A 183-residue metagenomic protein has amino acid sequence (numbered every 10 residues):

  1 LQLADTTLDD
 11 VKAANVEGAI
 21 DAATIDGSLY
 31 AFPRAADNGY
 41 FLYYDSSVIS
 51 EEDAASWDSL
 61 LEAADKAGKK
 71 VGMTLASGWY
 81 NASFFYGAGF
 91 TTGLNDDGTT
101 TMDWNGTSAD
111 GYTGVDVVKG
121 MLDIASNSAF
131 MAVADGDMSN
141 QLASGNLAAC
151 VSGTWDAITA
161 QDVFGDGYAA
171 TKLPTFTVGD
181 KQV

Functional and structural regions predicted by a protein language model:
L1-Y40, T171: Hinge/lid segment of periplasmic solute-binding proteins
Q2, T7, D53-A63, S77-F84 (+5 more regions): Stable alpha-helical elements in mature extracytoplasmic
I25-A36, Y40, S59-G106, L147: Extracytoplasmic/periplasmic solute-binding protein
P33-A35, D45, T74-A76, G153-T154 (+1 more regions): Active-site-proximal beta-strand/loop segments in catalytic clefts of secreted hydrolases
L42-S47, K181-V183: A bilobed periplasmic-binding-protein/Venus flytrap-type ligand-binding module shared by bacterial periplasmic
S47-A55, T91-G93: Short helix-loop capping/hinge motifs at secondary-structure junctions, enriched in acidic/polar residues
T100-V133: Glycine-centered hinge/linker elements that transmit conformational signals in sensory and ligand-binding systems
S126-V183: Extracytoplasmic/periplasmic substrate-binding proteins
